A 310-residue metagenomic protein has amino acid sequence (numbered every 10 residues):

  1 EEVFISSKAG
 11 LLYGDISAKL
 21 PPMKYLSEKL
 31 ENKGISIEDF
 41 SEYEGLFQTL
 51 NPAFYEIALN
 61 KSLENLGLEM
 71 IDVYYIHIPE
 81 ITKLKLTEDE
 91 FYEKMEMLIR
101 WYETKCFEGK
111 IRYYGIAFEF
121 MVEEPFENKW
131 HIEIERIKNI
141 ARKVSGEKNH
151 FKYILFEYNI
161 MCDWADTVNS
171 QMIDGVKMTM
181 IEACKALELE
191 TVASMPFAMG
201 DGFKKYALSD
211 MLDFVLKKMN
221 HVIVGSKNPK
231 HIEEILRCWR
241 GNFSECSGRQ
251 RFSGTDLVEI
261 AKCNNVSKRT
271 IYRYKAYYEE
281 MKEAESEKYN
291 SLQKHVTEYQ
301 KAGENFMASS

Functional and structural regions predicted by a protein language model:
E1, A53, N60, H77-R251 (+2 more regions): Beta/alpha (TIM)-barrel catalytic core signal, keyed to glycine-rich beta->alpha loops juxtaposed to Asp/Glu that bind
E2-G14: A short, structured active-site edge motif that brings together acidic residues
S17-F54: Active-site-adjacent "subsite" loops/lids of carbohydrate-active enzymes
F47-M70: An active-site-proximal structural segment forming one wall of the substrate-binding cleft that immediately precedes
R251, T255, Y272-Q293: Short, solvent-exposed alpha-helical "recognition" segments
D256-N264: Short alpha-helical "recognition helix" segments of helix-turn-helix
S267-T270: Short coil turns linking two alpha-helices in DNA-binding domains
E287-S310: Intrinsically disordered, low-complexity basic tails/linkers immediately adjacent to helix-turn-helix/homeobox/MYB/SANT
